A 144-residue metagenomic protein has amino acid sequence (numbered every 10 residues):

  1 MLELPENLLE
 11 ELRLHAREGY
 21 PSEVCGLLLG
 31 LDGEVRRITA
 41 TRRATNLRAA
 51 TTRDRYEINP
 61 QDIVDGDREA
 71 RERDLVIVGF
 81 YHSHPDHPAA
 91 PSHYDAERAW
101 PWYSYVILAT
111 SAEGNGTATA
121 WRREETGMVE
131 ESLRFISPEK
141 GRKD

Functional and structural regions predicted by a protein language model:
M1-I77, P85-D144: Conserved beta-strand-loop surface patch within small alpha/beta domains used for substrate/adaptor or ligand engagement
